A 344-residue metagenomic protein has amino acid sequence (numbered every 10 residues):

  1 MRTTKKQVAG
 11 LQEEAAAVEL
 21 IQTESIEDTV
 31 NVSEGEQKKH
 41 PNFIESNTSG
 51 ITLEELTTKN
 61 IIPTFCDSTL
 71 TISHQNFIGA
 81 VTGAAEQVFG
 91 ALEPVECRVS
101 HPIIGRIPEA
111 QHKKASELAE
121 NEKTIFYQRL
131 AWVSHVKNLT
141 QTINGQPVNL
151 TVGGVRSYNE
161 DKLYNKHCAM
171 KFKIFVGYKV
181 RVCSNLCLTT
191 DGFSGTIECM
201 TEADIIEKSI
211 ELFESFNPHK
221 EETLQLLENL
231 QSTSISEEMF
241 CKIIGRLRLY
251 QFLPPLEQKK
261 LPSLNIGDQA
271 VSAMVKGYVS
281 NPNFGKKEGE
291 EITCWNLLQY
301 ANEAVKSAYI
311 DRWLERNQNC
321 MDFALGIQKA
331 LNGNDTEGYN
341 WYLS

Functional and structural regions predicted by a protein language model:
M1-I104: Feature for intrinsically disordered/low-complexity regulatory segments and propeptides
M1-P41, A115-S344: Intrinsically disordered, low-complexity regions enriched in serine/threonine
V88-S134: A short acidic/basic microdomain associated with nuclease active sites
